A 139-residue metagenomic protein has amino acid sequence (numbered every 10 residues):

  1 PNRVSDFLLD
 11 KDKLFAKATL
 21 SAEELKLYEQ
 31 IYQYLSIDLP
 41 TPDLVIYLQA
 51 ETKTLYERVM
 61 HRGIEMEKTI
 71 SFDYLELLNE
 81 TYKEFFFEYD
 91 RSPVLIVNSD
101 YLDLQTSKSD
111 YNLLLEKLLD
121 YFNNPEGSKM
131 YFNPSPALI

Functional and structural regions predicted by a protein language model:
P1, P42, R91-P93: A generic structural signal for alpha->beta connector loops
P1, S36-D38, F86-F87: Short secondary-structure boundary/capping segments
P1-D6, D10-F15: PAPS-dependent sulfation machinery
S5, L44-I46, L95-V97: Hydrophobic/aromatic beta-strand patches that form the interior of the parallel beta-sheet core in alpha/beta enzyme
L9-D10, A50-K53, S99-L104: Short, internal active-site loops enriched in acidic
D12-E80: A glycine- and Lys/Arg-enriched "phosphate-lid" helix/loop adjacent to the NTP-binding pocket of small-molecule kinases
M60-K68, E76-I139: NTP-dependent small-molecule kinase module
